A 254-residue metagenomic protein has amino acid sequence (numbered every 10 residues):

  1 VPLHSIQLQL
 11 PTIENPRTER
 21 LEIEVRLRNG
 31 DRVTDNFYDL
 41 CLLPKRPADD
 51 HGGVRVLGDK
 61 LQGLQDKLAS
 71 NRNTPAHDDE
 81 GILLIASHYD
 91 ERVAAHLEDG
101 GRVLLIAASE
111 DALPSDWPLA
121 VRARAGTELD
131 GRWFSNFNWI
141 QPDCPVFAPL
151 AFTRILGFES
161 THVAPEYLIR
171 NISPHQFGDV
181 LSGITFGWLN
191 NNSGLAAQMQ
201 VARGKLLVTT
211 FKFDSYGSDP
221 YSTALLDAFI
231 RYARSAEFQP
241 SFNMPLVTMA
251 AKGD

Functional and structural regions predicted by a protein language model:
V1-E22, L27-R28: Intrinsically disordered, low-complexity Pro/Gly/Ser/Thr-rich segments with frequent PxxP/GP/PP motifs and embedded
Q7-P11, D39-L42, Q200: Generic structural detector for well-ordered beta-strands
P16, D66-K67, D78, A125-Y221 (+1 more regions): Catalytic beta-strand/loop cores that center a nucleophilic Ser/Cys/Thr and support acyl-enzyme chemistry
L27-D35: Short acidic/polar inter-strand loop motif in beta-rich domains
Y38-K60, P240: Low-complexity, Pro/Ser/Thr- and charge-rich linker/hinge segments at domain boundaries
G53, D79-T127, Q200-K205, T209 (+1 more regions): Short alpha-beta junction capping motif
Q62-R72, P114-A120: Short, aromatic/basic amphipathic alpha-helical patches
S222-R234: Short amphipathic C-terminal alpha-helix that caps PH/PH-like domains
